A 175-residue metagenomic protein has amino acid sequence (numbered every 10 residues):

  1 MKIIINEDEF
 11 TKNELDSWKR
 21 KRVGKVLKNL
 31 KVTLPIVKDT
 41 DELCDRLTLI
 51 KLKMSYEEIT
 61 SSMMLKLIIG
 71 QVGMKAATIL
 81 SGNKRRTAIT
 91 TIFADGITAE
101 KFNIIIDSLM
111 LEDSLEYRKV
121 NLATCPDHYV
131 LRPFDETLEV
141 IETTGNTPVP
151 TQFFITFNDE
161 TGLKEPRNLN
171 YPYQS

Functional and structural regions predicted by a protein language model:
M1-K51, Y173-S175: Beta-strand/loop substructures that line and gate deep hydrophobic ligand-binding cavities in soluble
K2, K38-D135: Hydrophobic ligand-binding cavity/cleft-lining segments
N6, N13, N29, N83 (+5 more regions): Detector for Asparagine
V23-V26, V32, I36-V37, V72 (+4 more regions): Extended aliphatic helical segments
L111-D113, K119-S175: Glycine-rich portal/gate segments that line the openings of hydrophobic small-molecule binding cavities
